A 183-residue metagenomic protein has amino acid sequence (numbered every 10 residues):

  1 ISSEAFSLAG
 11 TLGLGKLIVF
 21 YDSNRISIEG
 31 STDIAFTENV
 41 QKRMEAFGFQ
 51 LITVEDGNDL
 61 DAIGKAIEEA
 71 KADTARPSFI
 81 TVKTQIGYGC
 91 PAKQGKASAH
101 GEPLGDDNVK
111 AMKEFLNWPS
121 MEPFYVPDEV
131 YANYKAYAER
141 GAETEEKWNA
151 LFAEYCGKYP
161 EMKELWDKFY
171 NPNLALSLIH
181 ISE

Functional and structural regions predicted by a protein language model:
I1-K135: Glycine-rich ThDP/TPP pyrophosphate-binding loop and its adjacent helix/strand module within ThDP-dependent enzymes
L14, T37, L60, D106-V109 (+4 more regions): Alpha-helix initiation and N-capping motif
Y21, A153, G157, E164-P172 (+1 more regions): Gly/Ser/Thr-rich active-site cleft segment
R76, W118-E122, E154-G157, E161 (+1 more regions): Intrinsically disordered or highly flexible coil/loop and linker segments, enriched in small and charged/polar residues
V82, F124-E129, E161-F169, L178: Short coil/turn segments at secondary-structure boundaries
M112, Y137-G141, E145, F152 (+1 more regions): Polyanionic/metal-chelating signatures
S177-E183: Residue-level detector of conserved catalytic or cofactor/ligand-binding positions in enzyme active sites
